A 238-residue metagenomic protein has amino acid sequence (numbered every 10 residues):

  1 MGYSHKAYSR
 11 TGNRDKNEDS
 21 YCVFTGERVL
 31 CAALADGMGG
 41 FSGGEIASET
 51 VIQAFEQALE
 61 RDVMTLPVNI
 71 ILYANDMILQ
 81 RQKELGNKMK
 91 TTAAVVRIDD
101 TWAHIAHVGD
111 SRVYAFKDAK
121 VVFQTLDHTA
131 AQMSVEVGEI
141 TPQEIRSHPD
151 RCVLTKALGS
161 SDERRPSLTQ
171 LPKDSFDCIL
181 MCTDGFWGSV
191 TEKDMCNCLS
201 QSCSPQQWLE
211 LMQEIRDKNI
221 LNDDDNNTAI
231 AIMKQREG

Functional and structural regions predicted by a protein language model:
M1-G238: PP2C/PPM-type serine/threonine phosphatase catalytic domain
